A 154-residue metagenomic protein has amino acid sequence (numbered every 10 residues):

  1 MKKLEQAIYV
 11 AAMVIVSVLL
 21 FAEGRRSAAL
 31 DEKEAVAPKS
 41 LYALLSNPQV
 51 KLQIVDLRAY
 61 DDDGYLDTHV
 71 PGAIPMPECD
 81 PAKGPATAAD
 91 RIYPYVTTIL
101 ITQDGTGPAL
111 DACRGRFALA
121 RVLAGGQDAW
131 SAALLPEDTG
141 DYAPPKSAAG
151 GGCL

Functional and structural regions predicted by a protein language model:
K2-K39, N47, L52, Y60-L154: Rhodanese-like catalytic fold shared by cysteine-dependent sulfurtransferases and DSP/PTP-type phosphatases
V55: Active-site flanking residues adjacent to catalytic metal/cofactor-binding acidic residues
